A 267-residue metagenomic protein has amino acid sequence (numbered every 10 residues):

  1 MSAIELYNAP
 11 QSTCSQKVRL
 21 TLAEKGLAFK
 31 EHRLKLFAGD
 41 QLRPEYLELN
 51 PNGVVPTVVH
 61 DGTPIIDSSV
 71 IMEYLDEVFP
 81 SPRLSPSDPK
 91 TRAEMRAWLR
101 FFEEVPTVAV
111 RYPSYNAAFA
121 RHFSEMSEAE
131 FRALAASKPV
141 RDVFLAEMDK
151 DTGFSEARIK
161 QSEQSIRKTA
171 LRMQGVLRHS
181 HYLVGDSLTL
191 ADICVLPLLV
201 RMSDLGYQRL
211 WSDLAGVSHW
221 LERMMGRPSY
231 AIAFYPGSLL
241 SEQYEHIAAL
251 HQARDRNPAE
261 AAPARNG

Functional and structural regions predicted by a protein language model:
M1-P139, G153, A249-Q252, A261-G267: GST-like domain detector, emphasizing the conserved glutathione-binding G-site in the N-terminal thioredoxin-like
S2, Q16, H181-V184, D192 (+1 more regions): C-terminal or late-domain output modules
A3, L42, V70, A97 (+7 more regions): A general marker of short, structured functional hotspots
L27, P51, P80, R178 (+2 more regions): Proline-centered flexible-loop/turn and helix-kink motifs
L36-F37, L188, L239-L240: Positions that flank functional sites
A38, E48, P86, V184-D186 (+2 more regions): Generic structural "secondary-structure junction" signal
L47, A93-R96, K160, C194 (+2 more regions): Generic structural signal for individual residues within well-ordered alpha-helical segments across diverse proteins
V108-E222, G226: GST-like fold's C-terminal all-alpha helical module
